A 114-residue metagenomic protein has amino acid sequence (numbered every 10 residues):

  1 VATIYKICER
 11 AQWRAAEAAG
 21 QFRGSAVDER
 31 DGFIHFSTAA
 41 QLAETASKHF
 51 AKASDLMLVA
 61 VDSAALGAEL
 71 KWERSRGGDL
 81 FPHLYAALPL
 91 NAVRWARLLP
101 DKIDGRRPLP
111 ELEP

Functional and structural regions predicted by a protein language model:
A2-P114: Conserved, structured core segments of small domains
